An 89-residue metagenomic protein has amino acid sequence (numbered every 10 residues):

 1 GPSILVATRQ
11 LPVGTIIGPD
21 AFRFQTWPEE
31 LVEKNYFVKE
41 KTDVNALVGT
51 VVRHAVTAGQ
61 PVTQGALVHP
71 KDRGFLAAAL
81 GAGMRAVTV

Functional and structural regions predicted by a protein language model:
G1-V89: Mature, extracytoplasmic segments of signal peptide-bearing proteins
